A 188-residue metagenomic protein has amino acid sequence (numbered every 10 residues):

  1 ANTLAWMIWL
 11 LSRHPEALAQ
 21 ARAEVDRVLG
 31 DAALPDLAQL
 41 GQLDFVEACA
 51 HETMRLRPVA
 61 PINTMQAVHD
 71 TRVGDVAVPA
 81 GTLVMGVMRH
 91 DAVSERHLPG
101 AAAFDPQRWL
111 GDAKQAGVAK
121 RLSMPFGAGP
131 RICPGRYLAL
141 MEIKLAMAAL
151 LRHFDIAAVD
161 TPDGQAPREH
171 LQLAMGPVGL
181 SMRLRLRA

Functional and structural regions predicted by a protein language model:
A1-D26, T53, L83-V87, M124-P125 (+3 more regions): Central I-helix of cytochrome P450 enzymes
W9-S12, A67, W109, M147-L151 (+1 more regions): Short amphipathic alpha-helical signal-transduction/dimerization elements
P15-A17, R136-L173, P177: Cytochrome P450 heme-binding "Cys pocket" and the immediately downstream C-terminal segment
A32-G74, E95: Conserved cytochrome P450 K-helix E-x-x-R motif and the immediately C-terminal K′/meander segment
D70, G86-Q115: Conserved cytochrome P450 K-helix/beta-meander segment immediately N-terminal to the heme-binding cysteine loop
K114-S123: Active-site-adjacent bridging/hinge elements
G179-A188: C-terminal helix/juxtamembrane-tail motif
